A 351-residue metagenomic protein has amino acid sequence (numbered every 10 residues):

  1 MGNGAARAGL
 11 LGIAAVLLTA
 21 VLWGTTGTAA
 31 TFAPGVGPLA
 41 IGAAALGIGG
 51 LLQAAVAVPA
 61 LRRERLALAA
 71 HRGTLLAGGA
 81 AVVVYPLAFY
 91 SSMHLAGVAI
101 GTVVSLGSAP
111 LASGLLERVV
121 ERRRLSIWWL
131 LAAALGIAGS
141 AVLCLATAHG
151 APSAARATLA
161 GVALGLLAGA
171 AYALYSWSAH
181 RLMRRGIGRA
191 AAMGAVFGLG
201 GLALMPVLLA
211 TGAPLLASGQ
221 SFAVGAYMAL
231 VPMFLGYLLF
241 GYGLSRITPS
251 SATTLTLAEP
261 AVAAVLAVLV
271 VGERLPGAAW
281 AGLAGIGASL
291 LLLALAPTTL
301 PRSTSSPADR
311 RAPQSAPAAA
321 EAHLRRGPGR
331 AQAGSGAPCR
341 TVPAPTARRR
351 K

Functional and structural regions predicted by a protein language model:
M1-G49, A80, V84-A88, G150-R181 (+4 more regions): Glycine-/small-residue-enriched transmembrane alpha-helix faces in small-molecule transporters and effluxers
A8-G12, P34-A43, A67-H71, L145-A171 (+2 more regions): Juxtamembrane helix-entry segments on the extracytoplasmic side of multipass membrane proteins
G12, G35-V84, S108-L115, A170-Y175 (+2 more regions): Transmembrane alpha-helices of multi-pass small-molecule transport proteins
L18-T25, A29, V56, L76-L95 (+8 more regions): Hydrophobic alpha-helical transmembrane segments of multi-pass membrane transport proteins, especially secondary
A33, I41, S92, V119-E121 (+5 more regions): Hydrophobic/aromatic residues within transmembrane alpha-helices of multi-pass small-molecule transporters
I48-L52, V104-V119, L199-A203, T254-V270 (+1 more regions): Alpha-helical transmembrane segments of compact multi-pass small-molecule transporters, enriched in specific families
Q53, L125-T147, G198, L257 (+2 more regions): Hydrophobic transmembrane alpha-helices of multi-pass small-molecule transport proteins
A57-A60, A109-A134, A261-A281: C-terminal transmembrane-helix exit sites in multi-pass transporters
